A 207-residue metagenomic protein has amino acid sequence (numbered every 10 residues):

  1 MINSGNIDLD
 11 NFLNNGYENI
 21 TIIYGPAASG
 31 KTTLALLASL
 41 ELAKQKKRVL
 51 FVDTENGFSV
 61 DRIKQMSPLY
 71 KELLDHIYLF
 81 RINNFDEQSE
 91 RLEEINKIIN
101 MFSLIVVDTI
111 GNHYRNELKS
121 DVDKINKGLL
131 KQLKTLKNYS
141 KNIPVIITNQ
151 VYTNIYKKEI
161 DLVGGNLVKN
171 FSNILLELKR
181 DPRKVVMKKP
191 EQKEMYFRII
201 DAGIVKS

Functional and structural regions predicted by a protein language model:
N3-N15: Pre-Walker A adenine-sensing motif
L9, I23, I63, I77 (+3 more regions): Conserved RecA-like P-loop NTPase ATPase core
N14-G16, E41-Q45, Y70-E72, N96-N100 (+3 more regions): Conserved catalytic network of the ASCE P-loop NTPase/AAA+ motor domain
Y17-E94: Conserved P-loop
E55-F58, N83-E87, G111-H113, V151-I155 (+2 more regions): Conserved nucleotide-binding/hydrolysis micro-motifs of P-loop NTPases
Q88-I98, K189-Q192: Short, surface-exposed amphipathic charged segments that create phosphate/polyanion-binding patches used for binding
E93-L167: P-loop NTPase motor core
Y139-S207: Phosphate-binding/switch region of NTP-binding enzymes
